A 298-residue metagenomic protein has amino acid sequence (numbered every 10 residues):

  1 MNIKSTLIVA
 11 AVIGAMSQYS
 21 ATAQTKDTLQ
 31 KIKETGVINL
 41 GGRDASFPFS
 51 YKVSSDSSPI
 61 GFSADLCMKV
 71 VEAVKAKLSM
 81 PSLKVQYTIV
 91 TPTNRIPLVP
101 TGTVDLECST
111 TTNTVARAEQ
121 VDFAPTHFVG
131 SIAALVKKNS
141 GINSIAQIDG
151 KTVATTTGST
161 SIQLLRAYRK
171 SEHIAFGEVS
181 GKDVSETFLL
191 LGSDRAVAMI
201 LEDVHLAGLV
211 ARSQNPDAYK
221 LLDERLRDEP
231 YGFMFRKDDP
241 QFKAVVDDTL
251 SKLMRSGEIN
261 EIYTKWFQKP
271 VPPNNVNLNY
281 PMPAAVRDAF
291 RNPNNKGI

Functional and structural regions predicted by a protein language model:
T25, M80-P97, S140, E178-L189 (+1 more regions): Short helix-initiation/N-cap motifs at beta->coil->alpha
T25-L106: Extracytoplasmic small-molecule ligand-binding "clamshell" domains of the periplasmic binding protein/Venus flytrap
L29, S57-P59, T110, R117-H127 (+2 more regions): A structural signal for short loop-to-beta-strand junctions that line the ligand-binding cleft of periplasmic/secreted
D44, F128-N139, D203, A211-L250 (+2 more regions): Periplasmic-binding protein-like
G61, D65-A73, N139, A146 (+5 more regions): Extended ligand-binding regions for polar small-molecule ligands
M68, S79-Q147, V286-G297: Acidic, polar ligand-binding/catalytic clefts
M68-K84, S161-S180, V210-N215: Ligand-binding cleft/hinge of the Venus flytrap
N94, C108-E119, Q163-R169, L190-S193 (+1 more regions): A ligand-binding cleft/hinge motif common to bilobed small-molecule-binding domains
